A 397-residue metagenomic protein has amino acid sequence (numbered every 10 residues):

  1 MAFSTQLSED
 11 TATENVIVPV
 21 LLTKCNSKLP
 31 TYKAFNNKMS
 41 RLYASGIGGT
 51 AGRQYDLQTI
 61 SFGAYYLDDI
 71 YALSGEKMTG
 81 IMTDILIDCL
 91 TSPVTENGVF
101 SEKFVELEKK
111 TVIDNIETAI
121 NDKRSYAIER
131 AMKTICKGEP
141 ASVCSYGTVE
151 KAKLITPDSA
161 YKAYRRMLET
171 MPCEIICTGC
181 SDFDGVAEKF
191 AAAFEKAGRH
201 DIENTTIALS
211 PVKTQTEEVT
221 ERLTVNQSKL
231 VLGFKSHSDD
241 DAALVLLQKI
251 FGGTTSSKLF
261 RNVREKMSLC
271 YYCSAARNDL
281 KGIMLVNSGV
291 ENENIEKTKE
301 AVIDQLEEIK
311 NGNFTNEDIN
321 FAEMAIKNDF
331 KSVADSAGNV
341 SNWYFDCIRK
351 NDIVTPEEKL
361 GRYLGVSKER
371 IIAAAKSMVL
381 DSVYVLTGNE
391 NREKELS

Functional and structural regions predicted by a protein language model:
M1-S8, T13-N15, Y32-D88, S92 (+6 more regions): M16 family metallopeptidases and their MPP-like homologs
A2-E14, R165, P172-C173, A191 (+1 more regions): His/Glu-based metal-binding/catalytic segments typifying zinc-dependent metallopeptidases
V16-K24: Active-site SXXK
C25-K28, D69-L73, S92-S101: Short, polar/flexible loop-turn hinges at active-site or ligand-entry regions and domain interfaces
Y43-G48, A152-A163, Q215-T216, K266-C273 (+1 more regions): Short amphipathic beta-strand starts and helix->beta connectors
M82, A163, V186-K189, A243 (+2 more regions): Hydrophobic side chains in well-ordered alpha-helices
P157-A193: Non-catalytic, conformational "gating/processing" segments within enzyme and secreted inhibitor domains
D182-T220, A373-S397: Proteolytic maturation boundary segments
